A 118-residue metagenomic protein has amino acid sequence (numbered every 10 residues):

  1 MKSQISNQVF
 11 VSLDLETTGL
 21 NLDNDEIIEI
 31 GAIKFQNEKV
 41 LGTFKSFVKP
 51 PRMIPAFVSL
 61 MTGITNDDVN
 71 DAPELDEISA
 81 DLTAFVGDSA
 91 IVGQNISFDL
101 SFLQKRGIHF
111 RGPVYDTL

Functional and structural regions predicted by a protein language model:
M1-P113: Conserved non-catalytic scaffold segment of RNase H-like nuclease domains
L118: Active-site-proximal helix/loop segments of hydrolytic enzymes
